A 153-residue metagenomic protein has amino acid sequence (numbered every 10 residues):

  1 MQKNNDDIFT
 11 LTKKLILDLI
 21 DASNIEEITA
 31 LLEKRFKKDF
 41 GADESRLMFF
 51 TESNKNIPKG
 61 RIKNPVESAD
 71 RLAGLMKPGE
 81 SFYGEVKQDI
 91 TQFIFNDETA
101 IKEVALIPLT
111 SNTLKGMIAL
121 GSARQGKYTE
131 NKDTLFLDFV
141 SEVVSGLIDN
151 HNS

Functional and structural regions predicted by a protein language model:
M1-D18: Signal-transmission linkers at sensory-effector interfaces
A22-G60, D70: Helix-loop-beta substructure at the N-terminus of cytosolic sensory domains that couple signal/ligand detection
S23, E27, L31, T99 (+2 more regions): Short, well-structured alpha-helical interface segments that form or flank functional binding sites
R61-K102, A119, E130: Regulatory sensory and allosteric helical modules in signal-transduction proteins and certain transcription factors
K102-T110: Short hydrophobic beta-strand micro-motif common in sensory/regulatory domains
L109-R124: Sensory-domain boundary capping and coupling elements
S122-D138, I148-N152: Regulatory loop-to-helix N-cap segments in sensory/regulatory domains that couple ligand/signal detection
